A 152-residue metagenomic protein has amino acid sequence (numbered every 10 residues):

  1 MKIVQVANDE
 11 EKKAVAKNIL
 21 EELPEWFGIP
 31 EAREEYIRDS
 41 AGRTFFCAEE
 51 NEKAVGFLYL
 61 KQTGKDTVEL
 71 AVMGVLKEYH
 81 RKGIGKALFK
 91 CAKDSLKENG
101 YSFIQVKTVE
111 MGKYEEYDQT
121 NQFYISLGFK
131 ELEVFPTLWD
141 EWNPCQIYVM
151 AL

Functional and structural regions predicted by a protein language model:
M1-P30: Short amphipathic alpha-helix that is part of the acyltransferase structural core
C47, K53-K61, T67-G74: Conserved beta-strand in the GNAT
Q62-A71, H80, N99-S102, D140 (+1 more regions): A conserved beta-turn-beta hairpin within the catalytic core of GNAT-like acetyltransferases that forms part
M73-R81, E110-G112: A short, internal acetyl-CoA/4′-phosphopantetheine-binding micro-motif in the GNAT/acyltransferase core
R81-D94, E98, Q119-Q122: Conserved acetyl-CoA-binding loop-helix of GNAT-fold acetyltransferases
L96-E115: Conserved GNAT acetyl-CoA-binding A-motif
E115-T120, V134-P144: Short glycine/proline-centered loop/turn elements that form peptide/ligand docking sites
Y124, F129: Conserved active-site tyrosine of GNAT-family acetyltransferases
